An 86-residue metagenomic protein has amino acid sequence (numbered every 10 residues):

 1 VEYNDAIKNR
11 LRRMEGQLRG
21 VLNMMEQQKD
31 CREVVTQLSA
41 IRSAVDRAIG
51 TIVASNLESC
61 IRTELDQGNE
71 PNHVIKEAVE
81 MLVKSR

Functional and structural regions predicted by a protein language model:
V1-R86: Solvent-exposed interaction patches of small proteins and small membrane subunits
